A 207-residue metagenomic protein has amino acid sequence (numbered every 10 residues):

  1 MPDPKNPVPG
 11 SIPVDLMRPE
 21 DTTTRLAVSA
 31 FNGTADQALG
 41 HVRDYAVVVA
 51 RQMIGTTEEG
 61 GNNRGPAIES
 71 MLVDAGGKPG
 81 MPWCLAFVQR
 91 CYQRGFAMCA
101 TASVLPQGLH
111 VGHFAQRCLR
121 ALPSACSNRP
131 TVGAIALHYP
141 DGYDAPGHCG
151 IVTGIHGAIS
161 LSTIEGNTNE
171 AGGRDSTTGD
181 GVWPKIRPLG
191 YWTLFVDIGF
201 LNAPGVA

Functional and structural regions predicted by a protein language model:
P2-M98, N202-A207: N-terminal capping segments
P2-R18, R25-A35, G142, P146-A207: Aromatic- and glycine-rich peptidoglycan recognition patches
V42, V47, G77, M98-G173: ...with weaker cross-activation on analogous glycine-rich loops/strands in unrelated enzymes
N62-P66, V104, T177-D180: Generic preference for flexible, low-structure residues
G65, L109-G112, P188: Helix N-terminus capping/helix-initiation residues
